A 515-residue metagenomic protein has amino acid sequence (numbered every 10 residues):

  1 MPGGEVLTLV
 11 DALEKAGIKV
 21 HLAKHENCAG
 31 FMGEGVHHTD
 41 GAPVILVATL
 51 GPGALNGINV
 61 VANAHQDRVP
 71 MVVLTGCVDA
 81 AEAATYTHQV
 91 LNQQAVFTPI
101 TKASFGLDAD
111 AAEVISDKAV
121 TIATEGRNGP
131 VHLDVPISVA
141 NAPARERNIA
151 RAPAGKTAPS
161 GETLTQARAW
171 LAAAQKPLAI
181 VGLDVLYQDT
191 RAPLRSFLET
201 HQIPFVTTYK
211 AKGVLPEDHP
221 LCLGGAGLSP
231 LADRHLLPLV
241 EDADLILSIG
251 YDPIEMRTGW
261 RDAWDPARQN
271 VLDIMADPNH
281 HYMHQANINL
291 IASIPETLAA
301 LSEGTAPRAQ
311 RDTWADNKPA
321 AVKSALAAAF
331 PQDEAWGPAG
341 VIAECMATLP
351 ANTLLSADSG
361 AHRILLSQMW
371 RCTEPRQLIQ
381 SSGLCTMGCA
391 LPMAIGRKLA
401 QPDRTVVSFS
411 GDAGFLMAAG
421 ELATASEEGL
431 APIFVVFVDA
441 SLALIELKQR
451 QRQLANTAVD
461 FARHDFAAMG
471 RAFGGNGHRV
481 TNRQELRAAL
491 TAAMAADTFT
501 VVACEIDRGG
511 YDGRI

Functional and structural regions predicted by a protein language model:
M1, V6-A12, P220, N317-P392 (+2 more regions): Active-site diphosphate/adenylate-binding microenvironment
M1-A306, T348-A351, A431-F434, L454-A455 (+2 more regions): N-terminal alpha/beta PP-like core and its mobile active-site loop of ThDP/TPP-dependent enzymes
P2, T75, I137, Y209 (+4 more regions): Short, small-residue-rich loop/turn micro-motifs
E82-Q89, L228, D242, H281-Y282 (+3 more regions): Thiamine diphosphate
L107, E146-N148, T165, A169 (+3 more regions): Phosphate/pyrophosphate-binding active-site segments
L133, I249, I274-M275, A357 (+3 more regions): Active-site flanking residues adjacent to catalytic metal/cofactor-binding acidic residues
L178-G182, L354-D358, D412: Short hydrophobic beta-strand segments
A179, I246, L355, V406 (+1 more regions): Receiver (REC) domain switch-region micro-motif
